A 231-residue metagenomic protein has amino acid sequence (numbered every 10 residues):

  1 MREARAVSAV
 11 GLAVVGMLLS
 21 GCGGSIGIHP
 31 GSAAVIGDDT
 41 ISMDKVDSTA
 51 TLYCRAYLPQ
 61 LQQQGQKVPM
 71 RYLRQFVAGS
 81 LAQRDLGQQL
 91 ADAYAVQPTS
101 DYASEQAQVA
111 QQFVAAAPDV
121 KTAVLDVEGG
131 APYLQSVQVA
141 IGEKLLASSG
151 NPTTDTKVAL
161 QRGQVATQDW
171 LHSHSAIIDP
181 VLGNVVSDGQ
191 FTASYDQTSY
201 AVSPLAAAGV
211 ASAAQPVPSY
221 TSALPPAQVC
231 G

Functional and structural regions predicted by a protein language model:
M1-P69, H172-G231: Short, low-structural-confidence N-terminal segments
V10, M17-L19, A95, V127 (+1 more regions): Short intrinsically disordered, low-complexity segments
S25-G129: N-terminal targeting/tethering segments
S42, Y133, A159-G163: Alpha-helical structural motif
Q88-P98, I141-T154: Short helix-capping/linker segments at secondary-structure and domain boundaries
V120-K144: Long, amphipathic, charge-rich alpha-helical segments that form helical bundles/coiled-coils
S148-P180: Acidic/polar surface patches and capping/hinge elements
